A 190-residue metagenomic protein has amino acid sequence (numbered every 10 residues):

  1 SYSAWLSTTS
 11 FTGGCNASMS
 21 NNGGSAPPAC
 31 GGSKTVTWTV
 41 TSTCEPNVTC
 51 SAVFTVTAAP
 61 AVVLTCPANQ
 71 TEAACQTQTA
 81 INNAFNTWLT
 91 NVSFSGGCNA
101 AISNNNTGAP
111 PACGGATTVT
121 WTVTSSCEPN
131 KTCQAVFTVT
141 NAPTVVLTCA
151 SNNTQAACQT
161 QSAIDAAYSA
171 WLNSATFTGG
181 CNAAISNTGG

Functional and structural regions predicted by a protein language model:
S1-G190: Proline-threonine-serine-rich low-complexity tracts
